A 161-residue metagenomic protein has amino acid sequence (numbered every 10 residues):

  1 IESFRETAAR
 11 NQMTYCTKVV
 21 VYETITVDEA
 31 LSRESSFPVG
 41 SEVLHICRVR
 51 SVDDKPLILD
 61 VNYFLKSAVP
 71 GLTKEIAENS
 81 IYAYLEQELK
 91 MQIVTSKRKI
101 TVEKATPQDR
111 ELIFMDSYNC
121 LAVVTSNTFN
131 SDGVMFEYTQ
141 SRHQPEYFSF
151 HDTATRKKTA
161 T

Functional and structural regions predicted by a protein language model:
I1-T161: All-alpha effector-binding/dimerization core of bacterial HTH-type transcriptional repressors
